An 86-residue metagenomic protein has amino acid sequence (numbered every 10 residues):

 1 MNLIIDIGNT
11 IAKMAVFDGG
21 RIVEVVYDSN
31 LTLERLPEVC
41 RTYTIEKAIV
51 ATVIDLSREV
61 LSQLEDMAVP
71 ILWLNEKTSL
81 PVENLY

Functional and structural regions predicted by a protein language model:
M1-V23: Gly/Thr-rich phosphate-binding beta-strand-loop-beta motif of the actin/hexokinase/Hsp70
A15-N30, N84-Y86: Glycine-rich phosphate-binding "P-loop"
V16-D18, L61-L64: Short amphipathic alpha-helical segments
V26-C40: Nucleic-acid-processing active sites and adjacent nucleic-acid-binding tracks, predominantly divalent metal-dependent
L36-K47, M67: Phosphate/pyrophosphate-binding loops at sites that engage ATP/ADP/AMP, CoA/4′-phosphopantetheine, polyphosphate
T44-I54, P70-L74: Short glycine-rich phosphate-binding loop at a beta-alpha junction
D55-L61: Short, charged/polar "capping" segments at the starts of alpha-helices and the immediately preceding loops
Q63-Y86: Glycine/small-residue-rich loop that forms an oxyanion/phosphate-binding "nest" at active or ligand-binding sites
